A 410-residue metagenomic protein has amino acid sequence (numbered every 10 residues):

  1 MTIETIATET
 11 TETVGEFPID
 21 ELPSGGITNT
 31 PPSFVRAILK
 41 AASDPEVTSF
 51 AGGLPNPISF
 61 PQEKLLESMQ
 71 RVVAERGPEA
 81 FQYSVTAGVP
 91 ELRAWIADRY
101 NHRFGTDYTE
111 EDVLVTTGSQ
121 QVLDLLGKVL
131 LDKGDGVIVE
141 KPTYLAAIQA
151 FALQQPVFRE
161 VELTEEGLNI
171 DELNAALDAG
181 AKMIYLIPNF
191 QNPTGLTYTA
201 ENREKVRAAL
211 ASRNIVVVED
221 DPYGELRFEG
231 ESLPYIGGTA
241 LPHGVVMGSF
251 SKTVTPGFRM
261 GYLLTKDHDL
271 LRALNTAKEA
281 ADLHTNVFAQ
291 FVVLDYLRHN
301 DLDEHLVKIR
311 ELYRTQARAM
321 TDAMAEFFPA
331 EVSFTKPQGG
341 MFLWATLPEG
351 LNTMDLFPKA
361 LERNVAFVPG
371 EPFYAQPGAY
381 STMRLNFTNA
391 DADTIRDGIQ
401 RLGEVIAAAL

Functional and structural regions predicted by a protein language model:
T2-T11, E362, Q376-L410: PLP-dependent enzyme catalytic core of the Aspartate aminotransferase-like
T5, P242-E311: Conserved core segment of the aminotransferase class I/II
I6, T11-I19, G26-G118, L125 (+4 more regions): N-terminal small-domain helix-loop-helix segment of the aminotransferase-like
I38, F50, L65, I96 (+13 more regions): Generic structural signal for small/hydrophobic residues in well-ordered secondary structure, especially within
P45, Q154, S212-R213, R363 (+1 more regions): Helix C-cap/helix->beta junction micro-motif
V72-N214, G224-V245, Y313, D393: Conserved core of the PLP fold type I
L294, V307, E311-T321, S333-T346 (+1 more regions): Conserved glycine-rich beta-strand-loop-beta hairpin in the small C-terminal domain of fold type I
L351-L356, D393-D397: Short, conserved charged micro-motifs
